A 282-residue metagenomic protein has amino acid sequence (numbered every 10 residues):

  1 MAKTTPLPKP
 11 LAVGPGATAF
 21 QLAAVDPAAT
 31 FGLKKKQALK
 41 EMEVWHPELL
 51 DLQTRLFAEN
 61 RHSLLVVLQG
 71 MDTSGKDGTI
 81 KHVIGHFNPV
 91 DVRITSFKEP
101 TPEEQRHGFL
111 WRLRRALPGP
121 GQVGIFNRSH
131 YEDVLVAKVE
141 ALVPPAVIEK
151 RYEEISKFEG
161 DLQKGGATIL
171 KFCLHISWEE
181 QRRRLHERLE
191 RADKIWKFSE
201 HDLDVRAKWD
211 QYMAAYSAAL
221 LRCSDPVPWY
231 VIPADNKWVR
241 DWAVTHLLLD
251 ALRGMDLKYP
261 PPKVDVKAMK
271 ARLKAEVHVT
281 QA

Functional and structural regions predicted by a protein language model:
M1-H46: Charged, amphipathic alpha-helical linker segments immediately N-terminal to NTP-binding catalytic cores
T30-K40, V44, P89-Y152: Conserved nucleotide-sensing/catalytic segment adjacent to the nucleotide-binding pocket in NTP-handling enzymes
G32, V136-E154, L162-A214, P260-K267: A glycine- and Lys/Arg-enriched "phosphate-lid" helix/loop adjacent to the NTP-binding pocket of small-molecule kinases
E48-F57: Pre-Walker A adenine-sensing motif
V66-Q69, A167-E180, E200-D204, C223-D241: Phosphate-binding beta-loop-alpha motif at adenosine-nucleotide cofactor sites
V67-I84: Glycine-rich phosphate-binding P-loop
K76, E103-R106, E132-K138, W178-H186 (+1 more regions): Switch/connector loops and helix/strand junctions flanking conserved nucleotide-binding motifs in nucleotide-processing
A214-A282: NTP-dependent small-molecule kinase module
